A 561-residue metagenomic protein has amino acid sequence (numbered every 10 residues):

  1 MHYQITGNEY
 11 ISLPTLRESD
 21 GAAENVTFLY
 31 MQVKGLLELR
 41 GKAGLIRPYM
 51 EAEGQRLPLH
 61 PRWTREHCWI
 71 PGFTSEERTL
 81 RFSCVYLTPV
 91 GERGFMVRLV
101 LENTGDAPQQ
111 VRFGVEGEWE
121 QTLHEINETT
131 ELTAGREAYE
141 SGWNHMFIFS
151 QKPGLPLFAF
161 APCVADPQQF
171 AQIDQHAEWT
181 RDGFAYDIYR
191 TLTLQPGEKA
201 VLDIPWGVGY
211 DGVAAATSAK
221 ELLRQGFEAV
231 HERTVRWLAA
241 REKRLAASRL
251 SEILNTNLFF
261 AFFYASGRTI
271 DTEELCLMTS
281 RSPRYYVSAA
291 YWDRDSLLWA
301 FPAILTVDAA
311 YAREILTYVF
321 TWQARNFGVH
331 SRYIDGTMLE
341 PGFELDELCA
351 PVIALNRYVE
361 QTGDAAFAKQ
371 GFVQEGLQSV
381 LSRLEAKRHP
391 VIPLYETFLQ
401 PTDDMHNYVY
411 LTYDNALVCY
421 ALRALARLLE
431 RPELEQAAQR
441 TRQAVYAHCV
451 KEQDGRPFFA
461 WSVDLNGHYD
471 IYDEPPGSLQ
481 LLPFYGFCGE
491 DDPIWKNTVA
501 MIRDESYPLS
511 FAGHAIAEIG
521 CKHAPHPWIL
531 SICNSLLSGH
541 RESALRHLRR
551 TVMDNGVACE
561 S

Functional and structural regions predicted by a protein language model:
M1-R244: Terminal accessory carbohydrate-recognition/targeting modules of carbohydrate-active enzymes
V201-K220, Y285-Y286, S331, T337-A350 (+2 more regions): The feature captures the catalytic groove of carbohydrate-active enzymes
K220-S280: An acidic-aromatic substrate-binding cleft motif
A239-L245, L297-A310, A350-F367, A416-R431 (+2 more regions): Well-ordered alpha-helical scaffold segments within catalytic/enzyme domains
N257-T269, V307-H330, F372-P393, A437-R456 (+2 more regions): Long, well-ordered core segments of solenoidal/helical folds
V287-P390, N415: Aromatic-rich carbohydrate-recognition surfaces in CAZymes
A290-D293, S379-L381, H389-P390, Y408-A416 (+1 more regions): Extended ligand-binding clefts on enzyme/binding-domain cores
E518-S561: CBM-like carbohydrate-recognition segments
